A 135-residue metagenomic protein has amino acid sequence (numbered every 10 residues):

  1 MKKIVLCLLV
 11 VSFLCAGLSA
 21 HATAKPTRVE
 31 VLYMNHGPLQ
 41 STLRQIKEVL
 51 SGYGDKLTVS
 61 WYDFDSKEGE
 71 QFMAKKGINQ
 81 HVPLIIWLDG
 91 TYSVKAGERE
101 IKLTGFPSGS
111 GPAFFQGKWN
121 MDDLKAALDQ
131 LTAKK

Functional and structural regions predicted by a protein language model:
M1-I4: Positively charged n-region of N-terminal signal peptides that target proteins for export
C7-A16: Bacterial N-terminal signal peptides
A16, A20-A24: Boundary at the C-terminal end of the N-terminal hydrophobic targeting segment
T23-Y53: Local sequence-structure signature of Cys/Sec-based thiol-disulfide redox active-site neighborhoods
V31-G37, W61, F72, G109-K118: Second-shell loop/turn segments in exported
L43-L50, S66, E70-M73, M121 (+1 more regions): Extracytoplasmic/secreted envelope proteins and their assembly/folding machinery, especially bacterial periplasmic
D55-G69: Thiol-based oxidoreductase modules, predominantly thioredoxin-like and allied folds used for disulfide exchange
I86-K135: Non-catalytic, surface beta->alpha helical segment in thiol-disulfide oxidoreductase systems
